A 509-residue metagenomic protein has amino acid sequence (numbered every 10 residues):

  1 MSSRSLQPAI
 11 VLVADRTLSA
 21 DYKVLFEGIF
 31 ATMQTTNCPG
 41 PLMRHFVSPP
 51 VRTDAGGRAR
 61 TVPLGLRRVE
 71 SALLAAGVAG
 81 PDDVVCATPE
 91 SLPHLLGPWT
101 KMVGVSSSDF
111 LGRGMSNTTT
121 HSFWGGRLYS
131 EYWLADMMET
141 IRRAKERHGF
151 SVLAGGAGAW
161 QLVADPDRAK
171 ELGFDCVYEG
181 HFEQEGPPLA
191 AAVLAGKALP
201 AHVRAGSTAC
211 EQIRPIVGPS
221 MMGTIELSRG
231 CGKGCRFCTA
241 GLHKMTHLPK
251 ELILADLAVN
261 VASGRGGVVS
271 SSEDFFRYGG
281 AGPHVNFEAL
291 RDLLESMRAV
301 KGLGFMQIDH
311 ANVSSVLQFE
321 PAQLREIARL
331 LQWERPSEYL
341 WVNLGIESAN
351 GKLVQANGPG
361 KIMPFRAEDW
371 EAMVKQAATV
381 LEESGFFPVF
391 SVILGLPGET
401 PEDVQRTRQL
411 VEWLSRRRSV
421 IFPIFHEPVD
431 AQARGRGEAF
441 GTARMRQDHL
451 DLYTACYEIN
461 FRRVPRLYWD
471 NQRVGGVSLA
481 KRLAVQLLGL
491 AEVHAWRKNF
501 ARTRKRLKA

Functional and structural regions predicted by a protein language model:
M1-L42, A55, L96, M445-A509: Radical SAM enzyme core and accessory elements
L6-V11, T17-L18, G206-G241, L254 (+3 more regions): N-terminal pre-triad scaffold of radical SAM enzymes
L12, A258-F387, L394-L396: Conserved SAM/AdoMet-binding glycine-rich loop
F26-G56, F110-D136, A356-A367, D448-Y457: A solvent-exposed, charged loop/short amphipathic helix patch at secondary-structure junctions
S48-P81: Short, charged N-terminal beta->alpha structural module
G65, V85-I213: Glycine-rich beta-alpha loop elements in corrinoid/cobalamin-binding modules across cobalamin-dependent enzymes
V103, L111-S116, S271-G282, Q318 (+3 more regions): Flexible glycine/acidic-rich beta-alpha junction loops that bind and position SAM and/or redox cofactors in anaerobic
V163-L172, Q323-I327, P397-W413: Catalytic cores of alpha/beta
